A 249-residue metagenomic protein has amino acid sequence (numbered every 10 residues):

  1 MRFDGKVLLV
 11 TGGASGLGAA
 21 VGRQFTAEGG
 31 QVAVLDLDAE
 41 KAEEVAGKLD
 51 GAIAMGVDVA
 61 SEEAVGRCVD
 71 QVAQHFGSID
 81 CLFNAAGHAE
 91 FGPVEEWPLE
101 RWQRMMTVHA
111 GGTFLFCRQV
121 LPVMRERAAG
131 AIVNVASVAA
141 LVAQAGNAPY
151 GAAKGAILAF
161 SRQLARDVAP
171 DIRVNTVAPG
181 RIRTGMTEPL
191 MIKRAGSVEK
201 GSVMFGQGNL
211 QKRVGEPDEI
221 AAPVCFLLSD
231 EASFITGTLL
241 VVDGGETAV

Functional and structural regions predicted by a protein language model:
F3-V32: Canonical Rossmann dinucleotide-binding motif of NAD(H)/NADP(H)-dependent dehydrogenases/reductases, specifically
P93-V94, R101-Q103, I132, F205: Substrate-binding pocket helix/loop in short-chain dehydrogenase/reductase
E95, V142-A148, K212, D230: Active-site loop immediately N-terminal to the catalytic Tyr-X3-Lys motif of short-chain dehydrogenase/reductase
C117, A153, S161: Active-site helix of classical SDR
P122, A165-P170, S233: Alpha-helical segment proximal to the catalytic Tyr-Lys
S137: Residue(s) in the substrate-gating loop at a strand-loop-helix junction that position the organic substrate next
V142, C225, T236-V249: Short C-terminal tail/terminal secondary-structure segment of NAD(P)H-dependent dehydrogenase/reductase domains
